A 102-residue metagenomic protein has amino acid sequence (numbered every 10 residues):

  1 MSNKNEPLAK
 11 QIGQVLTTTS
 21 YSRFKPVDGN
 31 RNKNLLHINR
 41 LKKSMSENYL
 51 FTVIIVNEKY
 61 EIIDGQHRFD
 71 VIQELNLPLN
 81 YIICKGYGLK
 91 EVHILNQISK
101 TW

Functional and structural regions predicted by a protein language model:
M1-I63, H67-E74, P78-I82: Short alpha-helix boundary/capping and kink motifs at helix termini
L77-W102: Amphipathic, charge-rich alpha-helical segments that serve as recognition/docking helices
